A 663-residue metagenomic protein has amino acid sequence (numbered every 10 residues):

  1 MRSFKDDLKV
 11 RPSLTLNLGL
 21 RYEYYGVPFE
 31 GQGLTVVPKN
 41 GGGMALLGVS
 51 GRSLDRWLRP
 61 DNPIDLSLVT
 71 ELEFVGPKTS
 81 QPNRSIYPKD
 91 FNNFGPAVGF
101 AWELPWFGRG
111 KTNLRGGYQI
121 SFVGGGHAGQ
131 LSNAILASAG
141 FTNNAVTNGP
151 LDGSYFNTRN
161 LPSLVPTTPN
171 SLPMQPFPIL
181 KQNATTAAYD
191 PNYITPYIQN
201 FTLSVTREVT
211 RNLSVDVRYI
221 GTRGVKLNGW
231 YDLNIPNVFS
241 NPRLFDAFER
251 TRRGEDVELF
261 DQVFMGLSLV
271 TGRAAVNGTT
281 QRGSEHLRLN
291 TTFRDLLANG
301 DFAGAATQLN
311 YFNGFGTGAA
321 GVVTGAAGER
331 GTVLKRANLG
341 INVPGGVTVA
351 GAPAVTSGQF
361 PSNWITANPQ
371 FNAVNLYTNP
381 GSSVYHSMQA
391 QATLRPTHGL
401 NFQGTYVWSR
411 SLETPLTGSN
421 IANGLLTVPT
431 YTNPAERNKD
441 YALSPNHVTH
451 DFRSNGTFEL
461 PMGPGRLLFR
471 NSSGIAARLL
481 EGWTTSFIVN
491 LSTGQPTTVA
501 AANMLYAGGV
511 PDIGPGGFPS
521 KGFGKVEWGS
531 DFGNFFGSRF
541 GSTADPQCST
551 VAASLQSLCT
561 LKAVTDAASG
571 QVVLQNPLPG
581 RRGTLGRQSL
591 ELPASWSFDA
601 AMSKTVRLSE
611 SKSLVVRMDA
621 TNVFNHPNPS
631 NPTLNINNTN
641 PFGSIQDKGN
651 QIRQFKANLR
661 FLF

Functional and structural regions predicted by a protein language model:
M1-P105, N420-N423: Signature of Gram-negative outer-membrane beta-barrel scaffolds
S13, Y25-V27, F107-R109, L161-F663: Short, solvent-exposed micro-motifs at the edges of structured domains
L20-P28, Q32-G33, G117-F122, G221-R223 (+1 more regions): Short, solvent-exposed turn/loop segments enriched in Gly/Ser/Thr/Pro and often Arg
F29-E30, G125-G129, L416: A short acidic (Asp/Glu
G33-G43, L131-G140, N234-V238: Aromatic- and acidic-residue-enriched segments that line the glycan-binding/catalytic groove of carbohydrate-active
K111-N148, V225-W230, S486-N490: Surface-exposed extracellular loop regions of Gram-negative outer-membrane beta-barrel proteins, predominantly
N144-A145, G153, R653: Electron-transfer interface patches adjacent to heme c in soluble/periplasmic c-type cytochromes and di-/multiheme
